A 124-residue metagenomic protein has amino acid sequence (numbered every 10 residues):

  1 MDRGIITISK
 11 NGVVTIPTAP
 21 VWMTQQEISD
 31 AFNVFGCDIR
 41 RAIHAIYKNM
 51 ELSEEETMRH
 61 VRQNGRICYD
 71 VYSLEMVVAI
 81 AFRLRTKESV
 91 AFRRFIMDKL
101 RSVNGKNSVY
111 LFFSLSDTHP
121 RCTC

Functional and structural regions predicted by a protein language model:
M1-E27, A31-V34, V61-C124: Positively charged, aromatic-accented nucleic-acid-binding surfaces
D30-N33, M50-E54: N-terminal start-of-chain detector that recognizes signal peptides and the immediate post-cleavage beginning
C37-R41: Key DNA-contact positions within bacterial/archaeal DNA-binding proteins
I43, Y47: DNA major-groove recognition helix of helix-turn-helix
K48-N49, M97: Short, charged/polar low-complexity linear motifs in solvent-exposed/disordered segments
E51-G65: Short Lys/Arg-enriched helix C-cap and helix-to-coil transition segments that create basic nucleic-acid-contact patches
